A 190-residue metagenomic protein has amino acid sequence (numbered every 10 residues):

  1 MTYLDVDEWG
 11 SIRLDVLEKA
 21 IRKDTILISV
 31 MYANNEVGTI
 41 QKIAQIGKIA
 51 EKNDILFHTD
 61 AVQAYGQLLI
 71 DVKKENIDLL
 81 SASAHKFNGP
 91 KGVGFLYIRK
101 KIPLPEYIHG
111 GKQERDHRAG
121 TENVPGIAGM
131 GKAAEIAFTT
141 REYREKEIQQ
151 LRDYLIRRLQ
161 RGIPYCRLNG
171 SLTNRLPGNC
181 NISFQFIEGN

Functional and structural regions predicted by a protein language model:
M1-N190: Pyridoxal 5′-phosphate
